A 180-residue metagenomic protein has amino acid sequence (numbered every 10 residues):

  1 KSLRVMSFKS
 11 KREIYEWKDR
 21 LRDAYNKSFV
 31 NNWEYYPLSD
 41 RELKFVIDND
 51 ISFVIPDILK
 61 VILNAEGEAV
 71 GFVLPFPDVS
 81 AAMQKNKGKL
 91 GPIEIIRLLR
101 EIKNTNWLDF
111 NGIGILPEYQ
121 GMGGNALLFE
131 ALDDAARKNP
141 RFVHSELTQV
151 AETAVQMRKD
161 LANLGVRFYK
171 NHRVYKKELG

Functional and structural regions predicted by a protein language model:
K1-K9, R173-L179: Acyl-donor-binding surface of acyltransferase catalytic domains
R4-I115: A conserved beta-strand-loop-helix scaffold within acyl/acetyltransferase catalytic domains
F53, L63-E68, I102, D134-V143 (+1 more regions): Secondary-structure transition/capping motifs at alpha-helix termini and the adjoining loop/turn into the next element
W107, N111-I115, Q120-D134, N163: Conserved acetyl-CoA-binding loop-helix of GNAT-fold acetyltransferases
W107-L108, A136-A151: Conserved GNAT acetyl-CoA-binding A-motif
I115-Q120, E146-M157: Conserved beta-strand-loop-alpha-helix junction that forms the acyl-donor binding cleft
G121-E130, A136-V143, M157-R158, K170-R173: Long, C-terminal catalytic modules of enzymes
E146, G165-E178: Conserved catalytic-core motifs of GNAT/GCN5-like acyltransferases
